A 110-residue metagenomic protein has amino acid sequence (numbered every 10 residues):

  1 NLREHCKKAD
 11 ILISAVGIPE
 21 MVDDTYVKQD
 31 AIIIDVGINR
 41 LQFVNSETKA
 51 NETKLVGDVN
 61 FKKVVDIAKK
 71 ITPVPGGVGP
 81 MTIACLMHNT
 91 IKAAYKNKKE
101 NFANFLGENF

Functional and structural regions predicted by a protein language model:
N1-K92: Rossmann-like adenosine-cofactor binding region
P80-F110: C-terminal helix-to-coil terminal segments
